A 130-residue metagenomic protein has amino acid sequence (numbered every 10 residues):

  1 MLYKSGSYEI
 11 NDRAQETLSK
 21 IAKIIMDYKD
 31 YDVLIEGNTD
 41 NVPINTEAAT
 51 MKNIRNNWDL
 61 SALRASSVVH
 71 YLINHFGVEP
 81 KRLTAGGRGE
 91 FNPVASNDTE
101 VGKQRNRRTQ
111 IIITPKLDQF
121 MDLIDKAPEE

Functional and structural regions predicted by a protein language model:
K4-E16, K20, I24, Y28-Y31 (+1 more regions): Periplasmic OmpA-like peptidoglycan-binding domain that tethers envelope proteins to the cell wall
